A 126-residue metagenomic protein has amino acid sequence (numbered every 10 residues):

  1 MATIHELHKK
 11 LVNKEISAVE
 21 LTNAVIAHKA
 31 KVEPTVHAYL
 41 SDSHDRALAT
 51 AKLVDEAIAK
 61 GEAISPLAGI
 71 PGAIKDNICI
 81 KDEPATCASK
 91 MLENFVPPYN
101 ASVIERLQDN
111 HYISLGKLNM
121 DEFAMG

Functional and structural regions predicted by a protein language model:
M1-A49: An N-terminal boundary/leader segment
I4, I58, N100-A101: Generic non-transmembrane alpha-helix signal with a bias for helix starts/N-cap capping motifs
E15, E62-A63, E83: Conserved SET/PR domain catalytic loop and adjacent active-site segment of histone-lysine N-methyltransferases
S17-A18, I64, S114: Residue-level detector of short coil/turn "hinge" positions at structural boundaries
H28, V32, T50, V54 (+3 more regions): Short alpha-helical functional segments enriched in proximate histidine and acidic residues
V36-Y39, G61, D121: Short, polar/charged, Gly/Pro-enriched helix-capping and turn/loop motifs at alpha-helix termini and inter-helix linkers
H44-L67, I74, E93, P97 (+1 more regions): Flexible, acidic active-site loops/lids enriched in D/E/S/T/G that coordinate Mg2+ and/or position polar
A68-G126: Short glycine/serine-rich loop/turn segments
